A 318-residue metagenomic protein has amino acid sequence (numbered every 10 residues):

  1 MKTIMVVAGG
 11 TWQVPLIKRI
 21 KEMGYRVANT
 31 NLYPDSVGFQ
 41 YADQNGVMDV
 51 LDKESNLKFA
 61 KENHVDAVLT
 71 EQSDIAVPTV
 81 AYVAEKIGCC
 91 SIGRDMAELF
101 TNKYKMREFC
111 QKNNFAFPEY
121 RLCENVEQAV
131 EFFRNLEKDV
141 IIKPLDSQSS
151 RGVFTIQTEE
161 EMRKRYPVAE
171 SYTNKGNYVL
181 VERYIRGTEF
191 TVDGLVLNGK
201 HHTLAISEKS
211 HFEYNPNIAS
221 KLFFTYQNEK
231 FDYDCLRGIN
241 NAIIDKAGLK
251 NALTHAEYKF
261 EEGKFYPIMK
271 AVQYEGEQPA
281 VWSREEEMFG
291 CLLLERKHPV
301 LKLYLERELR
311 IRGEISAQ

Functional and structural regions predicted by a protein language model:
M1-D95, E127: ATP-binding N-terminal substructure of ATP-dependent carboxylate-amine bond-forming enzymes
D52, N102, N125, T158-E161: Acidic/polar helix N-cap motif
F59-V65, R134-L136, N174-K175: Glycine-rich phosphate-binding loop signature in dinucleotide/nucleotide-binding domains
D66, K138, D245: Short acidic/polar active-site loop segments enriched in Thr and Asp
E85-G152: A conserved helix-loop-beta module that forms one wall/lid of the active-site cleft in ATP-utilizing catalytic domains
V153-F265, V272-E275: Internal nucleotide-binding/catalytic subdomain
C235-A256, E261, A271-Q318: Active-site "cap" helix and flanking loop/linker of ATP-utilizing ligase/carboxylase catalytic domains
